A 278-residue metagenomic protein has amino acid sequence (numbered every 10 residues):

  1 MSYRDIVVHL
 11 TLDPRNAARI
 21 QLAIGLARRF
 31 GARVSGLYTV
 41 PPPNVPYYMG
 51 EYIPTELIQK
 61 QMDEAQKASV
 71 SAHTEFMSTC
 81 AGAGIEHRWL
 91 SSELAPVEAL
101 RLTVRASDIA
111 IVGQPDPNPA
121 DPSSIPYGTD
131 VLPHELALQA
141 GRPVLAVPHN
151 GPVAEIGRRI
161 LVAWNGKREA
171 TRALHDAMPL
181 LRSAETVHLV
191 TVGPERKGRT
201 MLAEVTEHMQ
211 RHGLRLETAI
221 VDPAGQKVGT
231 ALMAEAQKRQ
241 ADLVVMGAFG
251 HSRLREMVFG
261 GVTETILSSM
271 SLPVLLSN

Functional and structural regions predicted by a protein language model:
M1, S78-A110, R211-V244, G250-R255 (+1 more regions): Structural beta-alpha unit
M1-E56, Q139, G151-P152, I156-V221: Small/aliphatic-rich secondary-structure junction motif
L12, H87-S91, A120-I125, N165-G166 (+1 more regions): Short, flexible loop segments at the rims of nucleotide/cofactor-binding pockets, characterized by
A23, F76, L100, V205 (+2 more regions): Aromatic/hydrophobic pocket-lining residues that form π-stacking "cages" and hydrophobic walls in ligand
G25-R28, A99-P152, A236-N278: Gly/Ser-rich helix-loop-strand patches that form or flank binding pockets for ribonucleotide-derived cofactors
N44, V97, P119-D121, A154 (+3 more regions): Generic structural signal for helix capping and beta-alpha/helix-loop junctions
E56-V70: A short acidic, glycine-rich active-site loop that binds or catalyzes chemistry on phosphate/adenosine moieties
A68-C80: Amphipathic helical "hinge" segments at domain boundaries
